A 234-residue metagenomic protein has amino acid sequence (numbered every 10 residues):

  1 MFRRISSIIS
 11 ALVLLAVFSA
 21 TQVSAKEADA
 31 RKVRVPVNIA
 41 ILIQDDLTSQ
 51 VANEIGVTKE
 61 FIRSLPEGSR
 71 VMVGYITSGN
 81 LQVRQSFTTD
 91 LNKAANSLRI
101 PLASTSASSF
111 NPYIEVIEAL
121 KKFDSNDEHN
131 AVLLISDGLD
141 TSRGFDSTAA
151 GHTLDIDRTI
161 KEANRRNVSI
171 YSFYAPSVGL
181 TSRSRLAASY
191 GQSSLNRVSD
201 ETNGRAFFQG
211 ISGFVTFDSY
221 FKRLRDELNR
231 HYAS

Functional and structural regions predicted by a protein language model:
M1-S10: Bacterial N-terminal signal peptides that target proteins for export
I9-A20: Bacterial N-terminal signal peptides
K32-F87, P112-V116, E128-I135, F173: Von Willebrand factor
L42-D46, A94, A119, H129-A149 (+2 more regions): DG-centered beta-turn motif at the end of beta-strands
I62, V71-R99, K122-F123, S182-L195: Short beta-strand-loop
L81-V83, K93-N130, D140-T141, P176-T181 (+1 more regions): Von Willebrand factor
G138-S194: VWA/integrin I-like adhesion module and closely mimicked acidic/polar interface patches used
S189, G210-S234: C-terminal "exit" segments of structured domains
